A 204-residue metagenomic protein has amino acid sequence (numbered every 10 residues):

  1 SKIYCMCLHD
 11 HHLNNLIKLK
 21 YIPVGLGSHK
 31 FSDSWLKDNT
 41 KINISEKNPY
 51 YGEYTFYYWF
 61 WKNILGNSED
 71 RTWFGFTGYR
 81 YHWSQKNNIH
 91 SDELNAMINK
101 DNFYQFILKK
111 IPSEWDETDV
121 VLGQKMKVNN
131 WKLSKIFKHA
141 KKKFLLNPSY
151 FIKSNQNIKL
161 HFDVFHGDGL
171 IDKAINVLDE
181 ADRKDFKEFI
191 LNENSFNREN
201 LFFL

Functional and structural regions predicted by a protein language model:
S1-L204: ER/Golgi luminal nucleotide-sugar-dependent glycosyltransferases, focusing on the catalytic module
